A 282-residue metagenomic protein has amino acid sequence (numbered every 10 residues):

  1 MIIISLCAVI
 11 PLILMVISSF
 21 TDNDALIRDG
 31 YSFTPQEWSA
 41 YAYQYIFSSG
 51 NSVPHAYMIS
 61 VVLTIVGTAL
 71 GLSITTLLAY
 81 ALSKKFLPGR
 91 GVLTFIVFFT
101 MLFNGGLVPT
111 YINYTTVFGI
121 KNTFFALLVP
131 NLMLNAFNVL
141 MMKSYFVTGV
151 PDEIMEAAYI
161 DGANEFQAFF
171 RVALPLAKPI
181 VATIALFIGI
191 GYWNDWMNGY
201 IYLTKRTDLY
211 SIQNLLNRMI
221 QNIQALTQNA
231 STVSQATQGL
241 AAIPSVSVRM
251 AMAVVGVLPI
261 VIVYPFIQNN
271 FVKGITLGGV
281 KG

Functional and structural regions predicted by a protein language model:
M1-G282: A hydrophobic, multi-pass inner-membrane permease signature
